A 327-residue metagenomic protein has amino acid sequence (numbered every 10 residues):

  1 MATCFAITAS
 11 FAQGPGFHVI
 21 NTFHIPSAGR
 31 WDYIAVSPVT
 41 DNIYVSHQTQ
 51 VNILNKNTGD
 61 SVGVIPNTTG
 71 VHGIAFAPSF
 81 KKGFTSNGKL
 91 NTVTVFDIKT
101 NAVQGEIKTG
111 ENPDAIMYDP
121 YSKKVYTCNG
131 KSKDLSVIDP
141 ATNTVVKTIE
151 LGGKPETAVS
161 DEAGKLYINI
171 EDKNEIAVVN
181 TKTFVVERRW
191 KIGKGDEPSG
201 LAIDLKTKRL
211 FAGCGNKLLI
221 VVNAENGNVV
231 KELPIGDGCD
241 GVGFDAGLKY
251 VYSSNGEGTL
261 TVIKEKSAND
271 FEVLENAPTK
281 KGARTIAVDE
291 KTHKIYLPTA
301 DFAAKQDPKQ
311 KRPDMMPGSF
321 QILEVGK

Functional and structural regions predicted by a protein language model:
M1-A9: Bacterial N-terminal signal peptides
A9-K327: Predominantly soluble domains enriched in secretory-pathway, periplasmic, or organellar proteins
